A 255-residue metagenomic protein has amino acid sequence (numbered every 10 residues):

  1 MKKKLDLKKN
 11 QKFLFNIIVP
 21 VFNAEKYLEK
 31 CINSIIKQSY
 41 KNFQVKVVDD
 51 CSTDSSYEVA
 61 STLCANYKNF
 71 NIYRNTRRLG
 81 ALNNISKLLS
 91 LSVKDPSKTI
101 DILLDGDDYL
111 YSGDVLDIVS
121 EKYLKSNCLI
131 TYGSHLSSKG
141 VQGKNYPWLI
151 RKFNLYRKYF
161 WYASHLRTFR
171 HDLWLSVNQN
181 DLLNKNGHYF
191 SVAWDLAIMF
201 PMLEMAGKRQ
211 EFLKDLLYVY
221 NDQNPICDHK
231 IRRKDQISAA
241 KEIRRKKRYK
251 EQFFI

Functional and structural regions predicted by a protein language model:
K2-F254: Nucleotide-sugar donor-binding/catalytic module of glycosyltransferases that assemble extracellular/cell-envelope
